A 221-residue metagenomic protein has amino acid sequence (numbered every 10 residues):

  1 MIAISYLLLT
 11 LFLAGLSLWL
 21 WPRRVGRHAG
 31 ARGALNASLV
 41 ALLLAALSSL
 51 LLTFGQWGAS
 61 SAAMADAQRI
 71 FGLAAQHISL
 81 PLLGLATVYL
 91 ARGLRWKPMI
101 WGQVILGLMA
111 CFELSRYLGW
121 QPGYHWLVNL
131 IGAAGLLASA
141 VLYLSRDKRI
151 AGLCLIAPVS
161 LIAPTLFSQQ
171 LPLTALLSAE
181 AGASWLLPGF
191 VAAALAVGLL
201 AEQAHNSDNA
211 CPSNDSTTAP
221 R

Functional and structural regions predicted by a protein language model:
M1-I70: N-terminal topogenic module of multi-pass integral membrane proteins
S5-L18, A75-L90, G132-L142, W185-A204: Hydrophobic cores of alpha-helical transmembrane segments in multi-pass inner/ER membrane proteins, independent
P22-R24, F54-A62, F112-P122, P164-L176: Juxtamembrane "helix-exit" motif on the non-cytosolic side of transmembrane helices
P22-S38, Y89-I100, L142-G152, N206-D208: Membrane-interface helix-boundary motifs at transmembrane edges
L44-L51, I105-R116, I156-Q170: Aromatic-anchored segments of alpha-helical transmembrane domains
A62-A74, P122-G132, A175-L186: Non-cytosolic membrane-interface motifs at loop->transmembrane helix junctions
G72-L144: Membrane-proximal helix-loop-helix units in multi-pass membrane proteins
S139-R221: C-terminal transmembrane-bundle signature of multipass membrane proteins, characterized by strong activation on
